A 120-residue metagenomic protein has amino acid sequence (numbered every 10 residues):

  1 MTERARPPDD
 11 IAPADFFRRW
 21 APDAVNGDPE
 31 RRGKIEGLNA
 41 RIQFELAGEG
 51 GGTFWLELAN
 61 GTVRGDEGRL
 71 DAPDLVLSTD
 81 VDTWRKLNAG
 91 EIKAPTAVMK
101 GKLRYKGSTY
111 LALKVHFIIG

Functional and structural regions predicted by a protein language model:
M1-G120: Feature captures hydrophobic
